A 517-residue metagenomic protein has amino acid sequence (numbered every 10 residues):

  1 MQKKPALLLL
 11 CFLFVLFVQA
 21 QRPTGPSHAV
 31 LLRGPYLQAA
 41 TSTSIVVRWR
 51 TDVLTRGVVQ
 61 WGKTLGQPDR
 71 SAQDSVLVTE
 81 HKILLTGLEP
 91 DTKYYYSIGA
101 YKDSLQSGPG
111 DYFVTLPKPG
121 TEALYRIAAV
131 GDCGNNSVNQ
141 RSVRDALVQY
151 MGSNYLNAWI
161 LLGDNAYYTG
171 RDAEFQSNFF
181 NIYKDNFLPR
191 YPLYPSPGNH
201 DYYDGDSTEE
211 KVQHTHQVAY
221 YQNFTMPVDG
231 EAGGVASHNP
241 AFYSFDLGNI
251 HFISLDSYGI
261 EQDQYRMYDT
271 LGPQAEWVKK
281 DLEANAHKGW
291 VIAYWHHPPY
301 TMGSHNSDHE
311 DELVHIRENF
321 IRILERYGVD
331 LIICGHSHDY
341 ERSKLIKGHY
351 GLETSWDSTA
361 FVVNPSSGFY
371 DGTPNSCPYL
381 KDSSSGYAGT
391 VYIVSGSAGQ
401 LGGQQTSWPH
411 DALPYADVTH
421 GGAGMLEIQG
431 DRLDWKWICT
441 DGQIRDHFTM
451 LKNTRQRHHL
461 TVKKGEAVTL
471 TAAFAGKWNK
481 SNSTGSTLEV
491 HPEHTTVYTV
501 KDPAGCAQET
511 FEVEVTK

Functional and structural regions predicted by a protein language model:
A20-G134, R141, D145-N154, S385 (+3 more regions): Acidic, histidine-bearing metal-coordination/catalytic regions of metal-dependent phosphoesterases
V46-R48, K464-A473: A short beta-strand segment in extracellular, disulfide-stabilized domains
G57-G62, T471-S483: Change to "...patches in solvent-exposed regions of secreted, membrane-anchored, or virion-exposed structural
P90-D91, K464, P492-H494: Surface-exposed loops/turns
Y95-V114, D172-H287, N306-N319, L345-G396 (+2 more regions): Extended active-site neighborhood of metal-dependent phosphoesterases/phosphodiesterases
G110-V114, A507-V515: C-terminal edge beta-strand
A128-G131, A158-D164, P192-N199, D256 (+3 more regions): Active-site neighborhood of phospho(di)ester-bond hydrolases with catalytic His/Asp-centered motifs
S486-T499: Solvent-exposed segments in extracellular or luminal domains encompassing
